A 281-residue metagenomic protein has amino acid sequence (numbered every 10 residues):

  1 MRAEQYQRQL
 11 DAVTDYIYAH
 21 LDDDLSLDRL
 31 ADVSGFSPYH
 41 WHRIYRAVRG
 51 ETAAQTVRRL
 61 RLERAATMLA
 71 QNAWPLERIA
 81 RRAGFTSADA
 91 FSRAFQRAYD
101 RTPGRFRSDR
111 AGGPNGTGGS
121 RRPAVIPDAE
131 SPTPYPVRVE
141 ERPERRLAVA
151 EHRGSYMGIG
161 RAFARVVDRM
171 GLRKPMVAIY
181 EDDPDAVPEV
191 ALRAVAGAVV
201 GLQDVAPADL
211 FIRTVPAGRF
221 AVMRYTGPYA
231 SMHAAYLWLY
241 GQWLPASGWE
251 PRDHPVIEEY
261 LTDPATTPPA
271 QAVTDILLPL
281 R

Functional and structural regions predicted by a protein language model:
M1-A12, S34, E51-T52, R58: Short, Lys/Arg-enriched, Trp-marked, Pro/Gly-tolerant hinge/linker segments that flank
A3, P38-H40, Y45, R49: Basic helix-turn-helix/winged-helix DNA-binding cores and closely related short helical interaction motifs
D15, R29, I44-A47, E51-T52 (+6 more regions): A solvent-exposed interaction/effector surface
A19-D23, Q71: Short helix-capping/hinge SLiMs at alpha-helix to coil transitions
D24-D28: Ser/Thr-centered, proline-biased regulatory motifs and S/T-rich low-complexity segments located at helix/coil boundaries
S37-P38, S87: Short coil turns linking two alpha-helices in DNA-binding domains
